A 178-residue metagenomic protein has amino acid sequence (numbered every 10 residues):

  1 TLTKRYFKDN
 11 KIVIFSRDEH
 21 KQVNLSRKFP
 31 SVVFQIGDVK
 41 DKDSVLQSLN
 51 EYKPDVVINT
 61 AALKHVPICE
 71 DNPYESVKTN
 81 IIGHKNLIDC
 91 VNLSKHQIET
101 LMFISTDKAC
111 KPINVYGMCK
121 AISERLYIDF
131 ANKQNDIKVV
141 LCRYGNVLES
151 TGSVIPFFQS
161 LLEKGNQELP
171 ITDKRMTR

Functional and structural regions predicted by a protein language model:
F7-V23: Conserved glycine-rich Rossmann-like NAD(P)H-binding loop of the short-chain dehydrogenase/reductase
S16, Q35-I36, K78: Conserved residues in the N-terminal Rossmann fold of short-chain dehydrogenase/reductase
H20, K40, V45, K64 (+1 more regions): Adenine-nucleotide cofactor-binding loop residues
R27-V56: Conserved Rossmann-fold cofactor-binding substructure of NAD(P)-dependent oxidoreductases
F34, F103, L141-R143: Conserved beta-strand scaffold in the Rossmann-like NAD(H)/NADP(H)-binding core of dehydrogenases/reductases
K40, A109, V147-E149: Conserved sequence/active-site signature of Rossmann-fold short-chain dehydrogenase/reductase
K53, N59-K78, I82-E124, D129 (+2 more regions): Conserved Rossmann-fold NAD(P)-dependent oxidoreductase catalytic core, especially the SDR/UDP-sugar
V115, A121-R178: NAD(P)-dependent short-chain dehydrogenase/reductase
